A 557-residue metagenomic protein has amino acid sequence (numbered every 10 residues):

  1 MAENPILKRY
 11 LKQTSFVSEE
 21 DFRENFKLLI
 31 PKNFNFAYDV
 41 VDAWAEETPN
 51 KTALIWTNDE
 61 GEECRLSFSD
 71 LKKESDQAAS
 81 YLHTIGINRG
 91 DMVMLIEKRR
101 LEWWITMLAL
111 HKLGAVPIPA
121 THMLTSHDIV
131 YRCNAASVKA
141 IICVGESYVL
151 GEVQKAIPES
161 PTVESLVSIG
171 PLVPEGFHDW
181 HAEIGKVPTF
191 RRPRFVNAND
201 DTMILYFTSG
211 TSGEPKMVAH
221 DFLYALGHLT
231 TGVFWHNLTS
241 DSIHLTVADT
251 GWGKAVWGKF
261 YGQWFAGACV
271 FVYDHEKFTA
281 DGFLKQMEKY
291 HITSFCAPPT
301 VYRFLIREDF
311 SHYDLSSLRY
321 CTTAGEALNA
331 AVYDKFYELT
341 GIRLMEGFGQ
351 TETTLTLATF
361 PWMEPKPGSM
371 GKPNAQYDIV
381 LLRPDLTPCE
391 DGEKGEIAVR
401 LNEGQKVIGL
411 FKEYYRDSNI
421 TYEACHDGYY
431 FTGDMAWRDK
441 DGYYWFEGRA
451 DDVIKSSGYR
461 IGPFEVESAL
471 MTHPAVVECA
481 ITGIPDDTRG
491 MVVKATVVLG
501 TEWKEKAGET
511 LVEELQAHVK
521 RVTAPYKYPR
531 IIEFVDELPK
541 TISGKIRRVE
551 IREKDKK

Functional and structural regions predicted by a protein language model:
A2-I6, T84, L108, K112-A182 (+1 more regions): Structural core segment of the AMP-binding/adenylate-forming
P49-T52, V167-P174, G185-F207, E214 (+1 more regions): Conserved pre-ATP/AMP-binding loop-to-beta segment of ANL
C64-L66, S80-H127, A248-D249, R460 (+1 more regions): Conserved AMP-binding/adenylate-forming
C64-S69, F195, M203-G227: Conserved AMP-binding A3 loop
L124-R132, I141-E146, F295, M435-Y526 (+2 more regions): AMP-binding/adenylate-forming catalytic core of the ANL superfamily
I169, R521-K545: AMP-binding/adenylate-forming catalytic domain of the ANL superfamily
H181-A182, F265, I292-A297, I306-K366 (+1 more regions): Gly/Ser/Thr-rich phosphate-binding loop
L226-I243, T250-T293, E308: Conserved AMP-binding/adenylation subdomain of ANL enzymes
